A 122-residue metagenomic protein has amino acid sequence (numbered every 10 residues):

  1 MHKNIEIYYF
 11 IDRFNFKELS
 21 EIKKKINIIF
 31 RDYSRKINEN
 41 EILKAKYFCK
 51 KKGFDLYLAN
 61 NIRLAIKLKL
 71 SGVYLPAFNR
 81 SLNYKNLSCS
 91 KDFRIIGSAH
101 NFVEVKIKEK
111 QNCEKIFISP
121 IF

Functional and structural regions predicted by a protein language model:
M1-S81, S88-E114: Conserved N-terminal beta1-alpha1 strand-loop-helix module at the mouth
F117: Conserved beta-strand segments that form the floor/walls of ligand-binding pockets within enzyme and binding domains
P120: Flexible, small-/acidic-enriched active-site or ligand-binding loops
